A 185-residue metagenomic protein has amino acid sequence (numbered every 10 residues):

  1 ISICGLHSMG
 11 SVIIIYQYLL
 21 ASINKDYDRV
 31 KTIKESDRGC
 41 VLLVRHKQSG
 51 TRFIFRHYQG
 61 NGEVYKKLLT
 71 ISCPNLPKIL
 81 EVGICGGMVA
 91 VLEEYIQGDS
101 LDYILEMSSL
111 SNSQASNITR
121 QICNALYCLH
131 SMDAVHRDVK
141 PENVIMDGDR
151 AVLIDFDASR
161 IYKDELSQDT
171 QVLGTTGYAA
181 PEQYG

Functional and structural regions predicted by a protein language model:
R38-N61: ATP-binding glycine-rich loop module of kinase domains
S72-E81: Conserved HxN/HPN-centered segment at the entrance to the catalytic loop of eukaryotic protein kinase-like domains
G86-D99: Conserved short submotifs of the Hanks-type protein kinase catalytic core that shape the nucleotide-binding pocket
L101-L110: AlphaC helix of the protein kinase catalytic domain
I118-T119: Activation segment signature within eukaryotic-like protein kinase domains
H130-M146: Catalytic-loop of the protein kinase fold
D169-E182: Conserved activation segment of eukaryotic-like protein kinases, specifically the C-terminal portion of the activation
